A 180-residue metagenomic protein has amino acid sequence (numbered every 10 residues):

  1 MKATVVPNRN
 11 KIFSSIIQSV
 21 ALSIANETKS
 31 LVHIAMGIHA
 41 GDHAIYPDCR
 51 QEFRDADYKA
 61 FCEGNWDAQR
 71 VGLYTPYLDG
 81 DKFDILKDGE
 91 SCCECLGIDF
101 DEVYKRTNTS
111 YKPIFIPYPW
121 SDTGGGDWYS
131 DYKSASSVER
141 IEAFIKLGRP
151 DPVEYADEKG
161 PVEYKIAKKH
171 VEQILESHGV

Functional and structural regions predicted by a protein language model:
M1-V180: Nucleotide-activated chemistry modules centered on ATP-dependent adenylation/adenylyltransferase
